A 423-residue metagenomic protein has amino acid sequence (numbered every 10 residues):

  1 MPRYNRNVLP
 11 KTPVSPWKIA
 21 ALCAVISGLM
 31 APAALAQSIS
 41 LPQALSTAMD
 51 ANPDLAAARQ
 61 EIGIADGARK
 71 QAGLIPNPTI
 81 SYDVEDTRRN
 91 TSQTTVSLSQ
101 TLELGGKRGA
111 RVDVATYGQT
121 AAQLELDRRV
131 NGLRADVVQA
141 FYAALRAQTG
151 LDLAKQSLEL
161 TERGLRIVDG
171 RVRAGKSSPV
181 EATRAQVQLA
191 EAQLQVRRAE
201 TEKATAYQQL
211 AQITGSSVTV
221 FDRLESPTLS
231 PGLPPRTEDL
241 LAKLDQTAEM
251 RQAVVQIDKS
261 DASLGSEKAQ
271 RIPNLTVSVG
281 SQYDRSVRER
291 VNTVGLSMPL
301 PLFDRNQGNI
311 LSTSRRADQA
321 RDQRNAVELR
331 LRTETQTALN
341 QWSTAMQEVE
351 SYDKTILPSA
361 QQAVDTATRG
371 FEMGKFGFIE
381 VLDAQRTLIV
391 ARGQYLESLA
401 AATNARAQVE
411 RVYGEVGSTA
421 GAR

Functional and structural regions predicted by a protein language model:
M1-R3, V8-V14, I19, G132-Q246 (+2 more regions): Periplasmic alpha-helical coiled-coil/stalk elements that build and connect Gram-negative outer-membrane
P2-V8, P13, L35-A36, M346 (+1 more regions): Acidic, low-complexity, intrinsically disordered peripheral segments
A31-A33: N-terminal signal peptide c-region/cleavage motif recognized by signal peptidases
L35-E85, S92, S97-L102, A110 (+7 more regions): Bacterial Sec-pathway N-terminal export signals of envelope proteins
A56, I75-Q93, T101-R128, Q148 (+3 more regions): Small/polar (Gly/Ser/Thr/Ala-rich) solvent-exposed segments that form structured loops/beta-strands/short helices used
A57-R69, R129, L133-A154, R163-R166 (+5 more regions): Amphipathic alpha-helical coiled-coil segments
T95-S97, F141, T276, T293-G295 (+1 more regions): Membrane-embedded beta-strand positions in outer-membrane beta-barrel channels/transporters
D113-T116, P179-V187, F378-R386: Short, charged, amphipathic alpha-helical segments
